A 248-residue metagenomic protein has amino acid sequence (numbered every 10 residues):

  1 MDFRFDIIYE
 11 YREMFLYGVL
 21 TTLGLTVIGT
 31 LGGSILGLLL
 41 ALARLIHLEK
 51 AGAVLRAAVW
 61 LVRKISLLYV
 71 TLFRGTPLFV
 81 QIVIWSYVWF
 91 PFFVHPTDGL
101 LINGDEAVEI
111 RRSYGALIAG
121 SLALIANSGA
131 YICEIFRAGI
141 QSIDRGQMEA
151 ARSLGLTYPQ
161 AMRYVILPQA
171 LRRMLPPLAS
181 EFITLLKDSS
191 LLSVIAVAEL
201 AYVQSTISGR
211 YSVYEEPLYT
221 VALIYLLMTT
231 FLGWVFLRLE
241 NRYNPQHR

Functional and structural regions predicted by a protein language model:
M1-R248: Transmembrane alpha-helices and adjacent helix-loop boundaries
